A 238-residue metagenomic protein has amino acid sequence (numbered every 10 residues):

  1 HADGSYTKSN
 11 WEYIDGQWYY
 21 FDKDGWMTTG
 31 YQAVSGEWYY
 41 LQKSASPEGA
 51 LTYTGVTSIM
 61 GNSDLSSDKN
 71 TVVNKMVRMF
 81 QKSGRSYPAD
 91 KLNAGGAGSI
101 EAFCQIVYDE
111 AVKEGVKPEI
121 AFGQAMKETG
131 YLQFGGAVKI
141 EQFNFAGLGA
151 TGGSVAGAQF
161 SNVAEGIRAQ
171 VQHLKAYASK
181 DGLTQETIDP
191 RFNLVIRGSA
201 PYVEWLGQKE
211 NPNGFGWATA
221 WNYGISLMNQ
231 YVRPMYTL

Functional and structural regions predicted by a protein language model:
H1-G61: Extracellular adhesion/carbohydrate-binding repeat motifs centered on closely spaced tryptophans
Y53-L238: Catalytic cores of secreted/periplasmic lytic hydrolases that degrade extracellular macromolecules
